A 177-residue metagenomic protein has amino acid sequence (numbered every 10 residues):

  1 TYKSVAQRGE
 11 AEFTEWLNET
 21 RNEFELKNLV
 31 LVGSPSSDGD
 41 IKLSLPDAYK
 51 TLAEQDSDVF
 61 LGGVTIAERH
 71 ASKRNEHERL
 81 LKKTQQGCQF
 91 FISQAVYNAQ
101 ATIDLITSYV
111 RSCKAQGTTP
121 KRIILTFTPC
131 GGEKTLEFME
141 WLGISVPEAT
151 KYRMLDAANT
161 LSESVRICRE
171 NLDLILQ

Functional and structural regions predicted by a protein language model:
T1, S34-I41, Q89-Y109, Q177: Glycine-rich, proline-tolerant flexible connector loops at the mouths of alpha/beta enzymes
T1-K3, L29-L31, V59-T65, T84 (+3 more regions): Hydrophobic faces of well-ordered beta-strands that scaffold small-molecule active sites in alpha/beta enzyme cores
T1-N75, R153-S162, R166, D173: Active-site beta->alpha loop and helix N-cap motifs at the rims of alpha/beta catalytic domains
R8-E19, K73-Q85, L125, G132-W141: Catalytic cores of alpha/beta
P46-K50, T102-C113: Short, well-ordered amphipathic alpha-helices
D56-S57, S112-T119: Short helix-capping segments at alpha-helix termini
E68-H70, Y97-A101, P129-E133: Short, catalytically relevant binding-site loops at active-site mouths
P120-L176: Catalytic-face loop-and-helix region of soluble metabolic enzyme cores
